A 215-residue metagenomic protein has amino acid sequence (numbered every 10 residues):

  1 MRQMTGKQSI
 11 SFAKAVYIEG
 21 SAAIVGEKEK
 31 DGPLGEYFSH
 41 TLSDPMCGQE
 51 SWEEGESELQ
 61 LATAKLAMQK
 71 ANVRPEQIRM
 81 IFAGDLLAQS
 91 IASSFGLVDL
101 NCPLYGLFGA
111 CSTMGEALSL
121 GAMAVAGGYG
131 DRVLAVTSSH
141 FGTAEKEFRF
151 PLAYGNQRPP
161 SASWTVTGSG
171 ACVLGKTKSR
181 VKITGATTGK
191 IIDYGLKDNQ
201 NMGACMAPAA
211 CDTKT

Functional and structural regions predicted by a protein language model:
M1-E53, F150-T215: Condensing-enzyme catalytic core mediating Claisen C-C bond formation in acyl metabolism
K7-S11, V73-R74, G96-D99, T113 (+3 more regions): Solvent-exposed alpha-helices and their adjacent loops that cap or buttress functional pockets in soluble metabolic
I18, E53-S112: Conserved beta-ketoacyl condensing-enzyme motif
I18-G20, E76-G84, D131-S138, T184-T187: Beta-strand segments within the central parallel beta-sheet cores of soluble alpha/beta enzyme folds
I24, A83-Q89, S139-H140, S179: Short glycine-enriched loops at secondary-structure junctions
G32-Y37, S93-P103, V125-G127, F148-Q157: A glycine- and small-aliphatic-rich helix-loop capping segment at beta-alpha/alpha-beta transitions that lines
Q89-I91, F141-K146, I191-G195: Short, well-ordered, mixed-charge alpha-helical segments that flank or form enzyme active sites
F108-A135, L174: Active-site-proximal alpha-helical scaffold in enzymes
